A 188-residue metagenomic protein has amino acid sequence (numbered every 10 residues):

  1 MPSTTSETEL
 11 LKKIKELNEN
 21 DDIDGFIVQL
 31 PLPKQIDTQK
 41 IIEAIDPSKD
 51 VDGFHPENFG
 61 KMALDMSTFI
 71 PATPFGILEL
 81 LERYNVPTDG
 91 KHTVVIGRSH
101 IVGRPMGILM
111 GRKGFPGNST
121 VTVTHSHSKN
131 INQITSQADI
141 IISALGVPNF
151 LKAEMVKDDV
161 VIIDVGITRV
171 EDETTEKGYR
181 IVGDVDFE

Functional and structural regions predicted by a protein language model:
P2-T5, T68-V161, T175-V185: Glycine-rich phosphate/diphosphate-binding loop of Rossmann-like nucleotide-binding domains
T4, D22, L30: N-terminal glycine-/lysine-enriched basic segments
E9-D21: Short, well-structured alpha-helical segments in soluble
D22-I23, A138: Short, high-confidence coil segments that cap the C-terminus of an alpha-helix and link into the following beta-strand
I27-T93, I131-I134: Anion-binding alpha/beta catalytic cores of soluble intermediary-metabolism enzymes, centered on
P31, L145-V147, G166-I167: Short glycine-/small-residue-rich Rossmann-like dinucleotide-binding loops
K34-Q35, N149-L151, V170-E171: Short glycine-rich, flexible loops that bind phosphorylated cofactors or substrates
D37-F59, I163-E188: Rossmann-fold NAD(P)-binding glycine/threonine-rich loop
